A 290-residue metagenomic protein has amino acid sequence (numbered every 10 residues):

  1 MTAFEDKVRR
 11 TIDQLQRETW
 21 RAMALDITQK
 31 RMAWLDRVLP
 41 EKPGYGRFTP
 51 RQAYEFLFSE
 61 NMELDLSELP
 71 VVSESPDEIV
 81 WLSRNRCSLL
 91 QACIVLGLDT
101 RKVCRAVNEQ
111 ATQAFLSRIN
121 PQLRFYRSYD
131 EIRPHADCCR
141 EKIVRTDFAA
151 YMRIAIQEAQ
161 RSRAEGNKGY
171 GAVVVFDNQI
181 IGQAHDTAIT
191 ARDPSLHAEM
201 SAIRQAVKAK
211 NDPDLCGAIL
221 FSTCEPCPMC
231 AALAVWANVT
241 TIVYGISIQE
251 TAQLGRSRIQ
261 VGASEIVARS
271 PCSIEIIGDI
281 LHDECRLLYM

Functional and structural regions predicted by a protein language model:
M1-V107, S117-R140, T146: N-terminal accessory segment detector
E63-E74, L196, I203-L233, A237: Helix-adjacent hinge/juxtasegments
D147-E165, P226-M290: Zinc-dependent deaminase
A155, A159-S162, A198, A202-A206: Stable alpha-helical structural segments in soluble proteins, enriched in small hydrophobic residues
Y170-N178: Short beta-strand scaffold segments in enzyme catalytic cores
T187-S201: A short, polar/charged loop-to-alpha-helix boundary motif
A188, S222, I246: Residues that line or immediately flank small-molecule/substrate-binding pockets and catalytic motifs
